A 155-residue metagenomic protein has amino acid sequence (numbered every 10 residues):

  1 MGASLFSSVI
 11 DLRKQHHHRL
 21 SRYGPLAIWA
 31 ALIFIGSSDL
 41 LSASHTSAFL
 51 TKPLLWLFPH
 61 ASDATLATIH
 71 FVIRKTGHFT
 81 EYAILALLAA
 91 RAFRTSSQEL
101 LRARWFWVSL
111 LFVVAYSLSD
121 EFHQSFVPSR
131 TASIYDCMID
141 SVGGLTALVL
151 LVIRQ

Functional and structural regions predicted by a protein language model:
G2-A90: "…centered on the first transmembrane helix and the immediately adjacent amphipathic helix/loop
H17, S96-R102: Membrane-interface helix-boundary motifs at transmembrane edges
I28-I33, W105-Q124: Small-polar-interrupted transmembrane alpha-helices in polytopic inner-membrane proteins
I35-D39, F126-V127, V149-R154: Helix-loop junctions at the membrane-solvent interface of multi-pass transporters, primarily the C-terminal
T65, I69, V108-L111, Y135-M138: Alpha-helical membrane-protein architecture signal
E81-S96, V142-Q155: Membrane-interfacial alpha-helical segments at the cytosolic side of multi-pass membrane proteins
I84, L111-L118, M138-V142, T146: Hydrophobic, lipid-facing residues on alpha-helical transmembrane segments of integral membrane proteins
S117-S141: Interfacial helix-loop-helix junctions of multi-pass membrane proteins
